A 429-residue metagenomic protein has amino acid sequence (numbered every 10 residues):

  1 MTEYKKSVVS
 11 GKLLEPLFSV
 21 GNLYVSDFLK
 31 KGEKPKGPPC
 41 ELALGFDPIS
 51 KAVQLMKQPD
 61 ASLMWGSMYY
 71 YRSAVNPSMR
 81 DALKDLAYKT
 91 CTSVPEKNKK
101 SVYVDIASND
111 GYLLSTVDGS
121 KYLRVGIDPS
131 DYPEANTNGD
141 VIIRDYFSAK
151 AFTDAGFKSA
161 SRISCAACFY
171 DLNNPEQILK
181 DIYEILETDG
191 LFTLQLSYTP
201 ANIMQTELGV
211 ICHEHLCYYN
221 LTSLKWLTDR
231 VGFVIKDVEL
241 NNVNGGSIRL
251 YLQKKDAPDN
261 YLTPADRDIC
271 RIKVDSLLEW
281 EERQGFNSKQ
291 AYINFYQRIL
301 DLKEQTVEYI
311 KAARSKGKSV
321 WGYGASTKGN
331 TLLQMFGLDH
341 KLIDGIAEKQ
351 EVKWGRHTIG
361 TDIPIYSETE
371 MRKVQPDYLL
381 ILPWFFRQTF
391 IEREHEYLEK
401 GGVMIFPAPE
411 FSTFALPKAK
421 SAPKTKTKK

Functional and structural regions predicted by a protein language model:
M1-P77, E239: N-terminal juxtadomain amphipathic helix that follows a signal peptide/anchor or precedes a small N-terminal auxiliary
K99-N109, V320-Y323: Conserved class I S-adenosyl-L-methionine
D110-A151, K341-W354: Class I SAM-dependent methyltransferase SAM/SAH-binding core
S161-C165: A conserved beta-strand element that flanks and buttresses the S-adenosyl-L-methionine
E176-L191, H395: A short glycine-rich, Lys/Arg-flanked "PGG" loop and its adjoining helix->strand segment in the class I
D189-S197, V403-P409: Conserved beta-strand signature within the Rossmann-like core of class I S-adenosyl-L-methionine
L194-C217, L221-S223: Short, glycine-/aromatic-enriched active-site segment of Class I SAM-dependent methyltransferases
G245-R298: Flexible, glycine-/basic-rich loop-and-beta segments that form/coincide with the SAM-dependent methyltransferase
